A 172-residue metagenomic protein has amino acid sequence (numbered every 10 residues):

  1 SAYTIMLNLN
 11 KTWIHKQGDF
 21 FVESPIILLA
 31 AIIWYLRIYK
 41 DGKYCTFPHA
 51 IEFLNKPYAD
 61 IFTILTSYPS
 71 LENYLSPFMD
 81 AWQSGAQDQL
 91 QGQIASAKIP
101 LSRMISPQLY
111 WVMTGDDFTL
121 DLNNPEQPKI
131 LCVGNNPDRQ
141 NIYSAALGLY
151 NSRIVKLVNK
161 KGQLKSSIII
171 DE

Functional and structural regions predicted by a protein language model:
S1-E172: P-loop NTPase motor domains
